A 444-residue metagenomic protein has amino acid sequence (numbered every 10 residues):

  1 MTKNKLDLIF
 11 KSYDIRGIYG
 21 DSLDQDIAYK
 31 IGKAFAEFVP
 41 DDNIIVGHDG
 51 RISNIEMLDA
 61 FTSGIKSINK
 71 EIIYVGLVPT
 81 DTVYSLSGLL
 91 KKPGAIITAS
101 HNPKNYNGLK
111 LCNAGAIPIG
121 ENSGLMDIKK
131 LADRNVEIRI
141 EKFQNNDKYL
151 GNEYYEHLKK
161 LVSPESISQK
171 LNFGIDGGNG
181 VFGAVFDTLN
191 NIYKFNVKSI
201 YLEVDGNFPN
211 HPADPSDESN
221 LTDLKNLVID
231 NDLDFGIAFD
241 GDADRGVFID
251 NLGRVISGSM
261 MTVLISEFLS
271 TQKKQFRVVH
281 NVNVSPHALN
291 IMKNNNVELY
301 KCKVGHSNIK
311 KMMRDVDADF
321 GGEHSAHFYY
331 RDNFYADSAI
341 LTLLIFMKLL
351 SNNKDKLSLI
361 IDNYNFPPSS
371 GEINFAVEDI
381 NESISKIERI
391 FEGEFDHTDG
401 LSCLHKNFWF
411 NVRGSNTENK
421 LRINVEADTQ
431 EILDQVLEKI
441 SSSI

Functional and structural regions predicted by a protein language model:
M1-S63, S67-N69, Q144-L171: An N-terminal, well-structured beta->alpha segment
N43-D49, I73, N172-G174, F276-V282 (+1 more regions): Short glycine-rich phosphate-binding loop at a beta-alpha junction
I44-N107, L189-I249: N-terminal small/polar loop signature for handling phosphorylated ligands or for N-terminal nucleophile
G94-Y106, V228-D250, V255, L299-S338: Glycine-rich phosphate-binding loop
N105, L111-N122, K130, Q169 (+2 more regions): Replace "Mg2+/Mn2+-dependent" with "divalent metal-dependent
N107-I229: Gly/Ser/Thr-enriched, mixed-charge loops and adjacent short helices that form phosphate/oxyanion-binding elements
S199-Y201, R254-K273, A339-K348, N352: Gly/Ser/Thr-rich active-site loops/lids in small-molecule metabolic enzymes that frequently grip phosphoryl groups
K273-I444: Phosphate-binding and adjacent anionic-ligand microenvironments
